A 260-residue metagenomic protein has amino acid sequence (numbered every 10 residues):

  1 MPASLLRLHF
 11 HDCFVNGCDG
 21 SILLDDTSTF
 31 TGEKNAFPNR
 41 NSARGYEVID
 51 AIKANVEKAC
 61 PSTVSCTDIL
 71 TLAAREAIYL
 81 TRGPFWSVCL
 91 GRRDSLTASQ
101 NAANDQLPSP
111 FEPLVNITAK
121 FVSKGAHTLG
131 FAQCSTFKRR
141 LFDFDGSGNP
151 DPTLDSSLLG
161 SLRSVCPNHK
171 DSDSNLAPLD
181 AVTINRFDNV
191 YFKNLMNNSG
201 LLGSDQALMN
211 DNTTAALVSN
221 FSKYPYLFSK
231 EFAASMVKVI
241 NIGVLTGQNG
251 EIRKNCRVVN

Functional and structural regions predicted by a protein language model:
M1-N260: Catalytic cores of secreted/periplasmic or lumenal enzymes
